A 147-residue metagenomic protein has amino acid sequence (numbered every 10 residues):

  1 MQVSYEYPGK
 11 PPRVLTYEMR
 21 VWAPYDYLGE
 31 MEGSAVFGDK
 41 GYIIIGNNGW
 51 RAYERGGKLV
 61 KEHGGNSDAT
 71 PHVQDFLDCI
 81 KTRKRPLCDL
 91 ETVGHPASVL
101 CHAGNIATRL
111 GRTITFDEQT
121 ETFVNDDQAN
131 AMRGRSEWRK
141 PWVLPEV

Functional and structural regions predicted by a protein language model:
M1-W50, K58-V147: Contiguous beta-strand/loop segments that form the cofactor/metal-binding neighborhood of enzyme cores
